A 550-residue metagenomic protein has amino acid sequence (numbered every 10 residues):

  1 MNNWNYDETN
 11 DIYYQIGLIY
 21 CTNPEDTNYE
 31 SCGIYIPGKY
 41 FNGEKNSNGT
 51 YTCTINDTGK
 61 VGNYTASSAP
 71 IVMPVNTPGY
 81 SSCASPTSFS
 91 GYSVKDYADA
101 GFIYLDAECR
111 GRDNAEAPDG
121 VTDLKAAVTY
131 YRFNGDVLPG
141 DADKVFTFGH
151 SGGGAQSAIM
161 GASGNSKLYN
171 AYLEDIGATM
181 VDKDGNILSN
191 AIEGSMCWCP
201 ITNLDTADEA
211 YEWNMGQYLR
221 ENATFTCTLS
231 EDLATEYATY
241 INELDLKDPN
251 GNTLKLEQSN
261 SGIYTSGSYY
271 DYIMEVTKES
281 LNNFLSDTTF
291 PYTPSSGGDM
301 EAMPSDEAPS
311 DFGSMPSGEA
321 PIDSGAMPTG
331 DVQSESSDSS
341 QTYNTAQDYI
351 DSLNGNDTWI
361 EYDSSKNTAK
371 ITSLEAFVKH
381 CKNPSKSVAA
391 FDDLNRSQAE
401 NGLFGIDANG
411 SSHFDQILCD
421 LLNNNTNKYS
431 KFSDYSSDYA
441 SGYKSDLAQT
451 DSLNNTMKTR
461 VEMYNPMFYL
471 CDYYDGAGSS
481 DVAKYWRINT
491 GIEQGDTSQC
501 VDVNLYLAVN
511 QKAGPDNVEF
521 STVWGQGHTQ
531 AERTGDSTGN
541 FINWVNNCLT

Functional and structural regions predicted by a protein language model:
M1-D57: A domain-start/cap signature at the N-terminus of enzymes
C32-I34, N48-Y80, F146, W486-N489: Short beta-strand element of the alpha/beta-hydrolase
T65, P86-Y104, E174-D175, D182: Short amphipathic alpha-helix adjacent to the substrate-entry channel of hydrolases
I71, A98-E108, F146, E519: A fold-wide structural signal in alpha/beta-hydrolase
Y92, A98, Y211-I263, M274-K278 (+6 more regions): Active-site-adjacent alpha-helix of alpha/beta-hydrolase-fold enzymes
A115-V137, G539-N543: Alpha/beta-hydrolase active-site loop
F133-Y218, G298-P304, P316, P328-D331: Primarily recognizes the serine-hydrolase "nucleophile elbow" in alpha/beta-hydrolase and SGNH/GDSL folds
P294-L549: C-terminal subdomain of alpha/beta-hydrolase-fold enzymes, centered on the catalytic histidine and its supporting
